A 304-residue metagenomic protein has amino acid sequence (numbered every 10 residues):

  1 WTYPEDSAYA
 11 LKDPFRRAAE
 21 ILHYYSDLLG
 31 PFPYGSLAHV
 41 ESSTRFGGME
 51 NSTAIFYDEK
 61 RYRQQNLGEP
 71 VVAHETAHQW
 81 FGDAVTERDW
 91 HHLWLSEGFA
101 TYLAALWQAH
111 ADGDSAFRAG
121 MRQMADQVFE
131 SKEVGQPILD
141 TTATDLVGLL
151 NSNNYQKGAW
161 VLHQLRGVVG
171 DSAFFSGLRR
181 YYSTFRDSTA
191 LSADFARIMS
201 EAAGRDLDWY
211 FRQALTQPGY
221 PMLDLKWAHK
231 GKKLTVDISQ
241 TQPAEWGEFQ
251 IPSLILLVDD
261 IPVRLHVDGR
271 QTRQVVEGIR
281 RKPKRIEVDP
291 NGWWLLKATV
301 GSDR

Functional and structural regions predicted by a protein language model:
W1-A244: Hydrophobic alpha-helical and helix-loop surface patches within well-folded domains that function as non-catalytic
L207-D208, P221-L223, W227-P290: Beta-strand-rich binding/interaction modules
V263, P290-D303: Short acidic/polar inter-strand loop motif in beta-rich domains
P283, D303-R304: Short, gly/Ser/Thr-rich active-site loops of penicillin-recognizing serine hydrolases
